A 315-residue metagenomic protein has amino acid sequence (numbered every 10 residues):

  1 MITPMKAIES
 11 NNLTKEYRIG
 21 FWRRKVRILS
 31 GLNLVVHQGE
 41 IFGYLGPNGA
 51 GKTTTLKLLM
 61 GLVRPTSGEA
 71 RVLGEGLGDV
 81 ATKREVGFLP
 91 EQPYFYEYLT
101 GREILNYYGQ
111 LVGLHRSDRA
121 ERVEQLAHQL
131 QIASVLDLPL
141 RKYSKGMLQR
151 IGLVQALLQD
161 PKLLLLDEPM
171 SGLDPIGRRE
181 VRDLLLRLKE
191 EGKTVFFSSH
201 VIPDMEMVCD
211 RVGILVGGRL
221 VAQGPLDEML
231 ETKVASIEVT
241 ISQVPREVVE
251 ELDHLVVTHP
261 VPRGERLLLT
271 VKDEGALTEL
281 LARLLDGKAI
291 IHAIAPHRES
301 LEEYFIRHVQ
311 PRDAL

Functional and structural regions predicted by a protein language model:
M1-P4: Short, Lys/Arg-enriched N-terminal segments with co-localized hydrophobic residues within the first ~10-30 amino acids
K6-S10, K15-V216, L220-A222: ABC transporter nucleotide-binding domains
G20, Q310-R312: Two-component histidine kinase transmitter core
A81, L230-K233, V309: Short, flexible helix/strand-to-coil boundary loops that buttress conserved ligand/catalytic motifs in alpha/beta
G101, L226, R298-L301: Structural motif detector for alpha-helix initiation sites
R182-V271: ABC transporter nucleotide-binding domain
G213, R307-Q310: Short low-complexity, flexible loop/linker segments enriched in glycine and/or proline with clustered acidic
A235-H308, L315: Short, charged/small-residue-rich alpha-helical element at the C-terminal edge of ABC transporter nucleotide-binding
